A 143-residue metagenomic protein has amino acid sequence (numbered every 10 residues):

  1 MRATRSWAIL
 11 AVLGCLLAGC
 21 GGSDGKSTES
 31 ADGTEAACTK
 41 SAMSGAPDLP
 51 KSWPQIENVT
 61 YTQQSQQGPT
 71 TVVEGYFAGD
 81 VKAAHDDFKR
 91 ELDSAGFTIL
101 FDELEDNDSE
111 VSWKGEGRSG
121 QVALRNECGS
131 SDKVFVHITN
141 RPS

Functional and structural regions predicted by a protein language model:
R2-L16, G21-S143: An acidic-aromatic pocket/loop used at catalytic or ligand-binding sites
